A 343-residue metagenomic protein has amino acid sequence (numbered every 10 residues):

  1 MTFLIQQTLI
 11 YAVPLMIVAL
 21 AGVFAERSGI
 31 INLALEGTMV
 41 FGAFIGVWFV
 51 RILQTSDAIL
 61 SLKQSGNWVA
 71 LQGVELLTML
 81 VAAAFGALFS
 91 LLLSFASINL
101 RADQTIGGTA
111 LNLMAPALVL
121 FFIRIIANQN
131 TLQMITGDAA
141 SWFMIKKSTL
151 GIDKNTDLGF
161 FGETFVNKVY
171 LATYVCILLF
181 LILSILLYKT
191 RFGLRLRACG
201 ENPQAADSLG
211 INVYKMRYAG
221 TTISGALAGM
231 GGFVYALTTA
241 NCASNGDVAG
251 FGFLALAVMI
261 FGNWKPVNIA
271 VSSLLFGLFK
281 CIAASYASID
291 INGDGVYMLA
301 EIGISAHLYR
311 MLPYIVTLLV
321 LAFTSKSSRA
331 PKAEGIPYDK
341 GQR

Functional and structural regions predicted by a protein language model:
M1-V18, I31, I45, I52-L77: Membrane-interfacial amphipathic/re-entrant helices at transmembrane-helix boundaries
A12-A21, G37-F44, L88-L91, G200 (+4 more regions): Hydrophobic alpha-helical segments embedded in the membrane of multi-pass proteins
A25-I31, F89-K154, K189, A249-G250 (+1 more regions): Short loop segments and helix-boundary regions at transmembrane helix junctions of multi-pass inner-membrane proteins
E26-I45, L76, I98-L111, R195 (+3 more regions): Short, non-helical or kinked segments that cap or interrupt transmembrane helices
L60-P116, K280: Alpha-helical transmembrane segments within multi-pass membrane transporters and channels
T164-A243, V271: Helix-loop-helix "hairpin" substructures at the membrane interface of multi-pass membrane proteins
E201-S208, V213-K215, A287-R343: Cytosolic-side transmembrane-helix boundaries in multi-pass membrane proteins
A228, T239-Y314: Transmembrane alpha-helical segments in multi-pass inner-membrane proteins
